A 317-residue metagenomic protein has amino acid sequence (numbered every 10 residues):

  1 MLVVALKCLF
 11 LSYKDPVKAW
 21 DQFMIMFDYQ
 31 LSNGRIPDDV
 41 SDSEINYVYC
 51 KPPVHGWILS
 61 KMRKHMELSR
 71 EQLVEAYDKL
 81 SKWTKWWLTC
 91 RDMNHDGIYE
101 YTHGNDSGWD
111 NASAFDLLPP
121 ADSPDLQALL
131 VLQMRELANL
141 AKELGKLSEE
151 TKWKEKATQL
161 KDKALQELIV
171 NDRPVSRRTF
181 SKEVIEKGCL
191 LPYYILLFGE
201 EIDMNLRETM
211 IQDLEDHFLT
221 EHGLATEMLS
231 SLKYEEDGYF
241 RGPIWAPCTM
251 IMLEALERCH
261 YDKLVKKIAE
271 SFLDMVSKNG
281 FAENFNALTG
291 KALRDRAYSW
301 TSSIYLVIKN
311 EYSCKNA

Functional and structural regions predicted by a protein language model:
M1-H103, Q127, V131, P243-C259 (+3 more regions): Aromatic-rich carbohydrate-recognition surfaces in CAZymes
P16, K146, M204, Y261-D262: Alpha-helix boundary/capping and short turn/kink residues
D21-I45, D92-D122, Q159-I244, E270-A317: Extended glycan-interaction surfaces of carbohydrate-active proteins
M66, A141-L144, S148, K263 (+1 more regions): Long alpha-helical scaffolds in large eukaryotic adaptor/regulatory proteins, encompassing alpha-solenoid repeat systems
W86, E136-N139, T209, V307: Alpha-helical scaffold segments in soluble metabolic enzymes
P124-E167: Active-site neighborhood of glycoside hydrolase catalytic domains
A141, E254-H260, F272-V276: Short leucine-rich amphipathic alpha-helical surface patches
